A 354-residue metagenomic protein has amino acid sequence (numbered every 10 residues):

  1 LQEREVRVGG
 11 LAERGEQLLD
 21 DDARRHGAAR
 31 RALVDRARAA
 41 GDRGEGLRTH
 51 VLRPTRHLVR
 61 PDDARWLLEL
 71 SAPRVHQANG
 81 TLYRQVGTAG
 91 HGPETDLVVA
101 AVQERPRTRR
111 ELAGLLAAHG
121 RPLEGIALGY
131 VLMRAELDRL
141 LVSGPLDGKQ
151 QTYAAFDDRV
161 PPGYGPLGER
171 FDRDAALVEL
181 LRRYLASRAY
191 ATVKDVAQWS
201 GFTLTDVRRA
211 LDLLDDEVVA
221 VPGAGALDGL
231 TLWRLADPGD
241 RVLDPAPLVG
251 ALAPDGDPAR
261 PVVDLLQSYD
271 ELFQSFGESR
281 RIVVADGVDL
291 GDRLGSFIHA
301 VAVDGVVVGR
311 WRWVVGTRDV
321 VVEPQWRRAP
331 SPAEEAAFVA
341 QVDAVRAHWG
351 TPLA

Functional and structural regions predicted by a protein language model:
L1-F273, G277-A354: Long, low-complexity intrinsically disordered regions
